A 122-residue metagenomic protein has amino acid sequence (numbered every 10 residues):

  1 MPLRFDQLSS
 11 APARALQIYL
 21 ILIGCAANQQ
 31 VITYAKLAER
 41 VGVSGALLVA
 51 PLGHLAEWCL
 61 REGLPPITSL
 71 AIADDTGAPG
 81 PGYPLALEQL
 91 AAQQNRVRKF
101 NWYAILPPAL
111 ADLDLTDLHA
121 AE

Functional and structural regions predicted by a protein language model:
P2-A26, Q30-E122: Nucleic acid-binding interface residues in structured DNA/RNA-binding domains, emphasizing the DNA-engaging scaffolds
